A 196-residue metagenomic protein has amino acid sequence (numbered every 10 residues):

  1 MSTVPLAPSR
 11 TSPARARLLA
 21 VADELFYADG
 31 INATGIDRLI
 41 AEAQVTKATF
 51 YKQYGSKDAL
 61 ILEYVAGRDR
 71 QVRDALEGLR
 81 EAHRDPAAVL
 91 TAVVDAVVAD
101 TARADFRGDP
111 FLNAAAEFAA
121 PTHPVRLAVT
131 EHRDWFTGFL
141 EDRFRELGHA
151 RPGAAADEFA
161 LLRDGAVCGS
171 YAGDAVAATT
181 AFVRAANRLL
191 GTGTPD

Functional and structural regions predicted by a protein language model:
M1-D29, A33-V45, A59: Basic, helix-initiating cap at the start of DNA-binding domains
M1-P8, E131-A150, G169-D196: C-terminal peripheral helix-coil segments that are non-catalytic and often amphipathic
A43-Y54: Short hydrophobic/aromatic patch on the recognition helix
Y54, A115-A120: Short helix-capping/turn signature of helix-turn-helix
D58-L60, A114: A secondary-structure capping/hinge motif
I61-R68: Alpha-helical DNA-contacting segments of helix-turn-helix folds
E63, E77-R107, A156-F159: Hydrophobic alpha-helical connector segments
R73, A88-T91, R107, P121-E146 (+2 more regions): Amphipathic alpha-helical packing segments from all-alpha helical-bundle domains
